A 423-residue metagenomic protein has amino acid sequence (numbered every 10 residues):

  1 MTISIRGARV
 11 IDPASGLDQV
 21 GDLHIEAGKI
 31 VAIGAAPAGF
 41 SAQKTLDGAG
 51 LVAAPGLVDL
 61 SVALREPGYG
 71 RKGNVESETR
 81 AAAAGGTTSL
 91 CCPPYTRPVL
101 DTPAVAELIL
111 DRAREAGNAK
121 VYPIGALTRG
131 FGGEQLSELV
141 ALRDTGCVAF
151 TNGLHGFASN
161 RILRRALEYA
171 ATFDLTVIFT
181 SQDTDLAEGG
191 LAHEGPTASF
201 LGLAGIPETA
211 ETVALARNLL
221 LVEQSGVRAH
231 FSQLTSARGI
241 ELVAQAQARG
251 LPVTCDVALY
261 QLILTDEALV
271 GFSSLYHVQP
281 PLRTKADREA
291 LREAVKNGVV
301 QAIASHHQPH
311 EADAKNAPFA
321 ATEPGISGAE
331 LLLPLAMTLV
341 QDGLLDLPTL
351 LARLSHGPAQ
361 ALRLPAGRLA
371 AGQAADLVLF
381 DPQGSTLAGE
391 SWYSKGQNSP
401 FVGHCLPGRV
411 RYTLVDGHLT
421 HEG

Functional and structural regions predicted by a protein language model:
M1-G56: Histidine-rich, glycine-flanked metal-binding segment
A8, L23, G28, G50 (+15 more regions): Divalent metal-coordination and catalytic microenvironments
A49-A113: Metal-associated gating/positioning segment near the N- to mid-region
L60-G73, P94-T96, Y122-Q135, A204-E208: Active-site mouth loops of central-metabolism enzymes
P103-K120, E168-F179: Alpha-helix-loop-beta-strand connector modules within alpha/beta enzyme cores
E134-I303: Histidine/acidic residue-rich metal-binding segments in metalloenzymes
F200-R228, L275, K296-I303, Q308-Q383: His/Asp/Glu-enriched, well-ordered alpha-helical/loop segment that forms or immediately abuts the divalent-metal
P318-A321, A374-G423: C-terminal cap of metal-dependent C-N hydrolases
